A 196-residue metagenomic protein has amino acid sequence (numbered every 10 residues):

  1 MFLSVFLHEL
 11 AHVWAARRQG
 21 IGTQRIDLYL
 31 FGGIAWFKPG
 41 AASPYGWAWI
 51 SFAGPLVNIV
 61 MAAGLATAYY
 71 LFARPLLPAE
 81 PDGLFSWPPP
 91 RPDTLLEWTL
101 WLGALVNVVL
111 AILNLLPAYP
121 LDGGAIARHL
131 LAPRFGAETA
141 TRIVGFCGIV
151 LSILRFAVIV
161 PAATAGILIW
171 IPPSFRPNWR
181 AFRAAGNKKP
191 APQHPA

Functional and structural regions predicted by a protein language model:
M1-A196: Hydrophobic transmembrane alpha-helices and their immediate loop junctions in multi-pass integral membrane proteins
